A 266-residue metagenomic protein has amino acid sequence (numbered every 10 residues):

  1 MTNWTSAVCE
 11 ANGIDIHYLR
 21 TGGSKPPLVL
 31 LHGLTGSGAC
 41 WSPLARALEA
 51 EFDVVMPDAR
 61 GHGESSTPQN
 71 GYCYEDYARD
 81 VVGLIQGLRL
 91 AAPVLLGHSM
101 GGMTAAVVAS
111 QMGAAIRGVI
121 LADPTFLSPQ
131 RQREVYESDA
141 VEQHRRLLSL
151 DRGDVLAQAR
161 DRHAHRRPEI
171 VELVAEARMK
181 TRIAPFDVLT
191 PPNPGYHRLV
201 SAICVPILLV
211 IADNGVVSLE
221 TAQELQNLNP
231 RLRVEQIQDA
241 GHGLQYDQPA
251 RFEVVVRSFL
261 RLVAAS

Functional and structural regions predicted by a protein language model:
M1-L28, E49-F52, L90-A91, R117 (+4 more regions): Alpha/beta-hydrolase fold catalytic core
I14-T67: Conserved HGGG/HGGXW glycine-rich cap/lid loop of the alpha/beta-hydrolase fold
D76-P93: Conserved acidic catalytic loop of the alpha/beta-hydrolase fold
G97, G101, A105: Gly/Ala-rich beta-loop-alpha elbow adjacent to hydrolase catalytic centers
A106-Q111, R117-L148: Flexible "cap/lid" loop of the alpha/beta hydrolase fold
R131-Y136, L147-C204: Conserved alpha/beta-hydrolase catalytic His-Asp/Glu region
I183-N227, R233: Conserved serine/cysteine hydrolase catalytic core
A240-P249, E253: Catalytic histidine-centered segment of alpha/beta-hydrolase-like enzymes
